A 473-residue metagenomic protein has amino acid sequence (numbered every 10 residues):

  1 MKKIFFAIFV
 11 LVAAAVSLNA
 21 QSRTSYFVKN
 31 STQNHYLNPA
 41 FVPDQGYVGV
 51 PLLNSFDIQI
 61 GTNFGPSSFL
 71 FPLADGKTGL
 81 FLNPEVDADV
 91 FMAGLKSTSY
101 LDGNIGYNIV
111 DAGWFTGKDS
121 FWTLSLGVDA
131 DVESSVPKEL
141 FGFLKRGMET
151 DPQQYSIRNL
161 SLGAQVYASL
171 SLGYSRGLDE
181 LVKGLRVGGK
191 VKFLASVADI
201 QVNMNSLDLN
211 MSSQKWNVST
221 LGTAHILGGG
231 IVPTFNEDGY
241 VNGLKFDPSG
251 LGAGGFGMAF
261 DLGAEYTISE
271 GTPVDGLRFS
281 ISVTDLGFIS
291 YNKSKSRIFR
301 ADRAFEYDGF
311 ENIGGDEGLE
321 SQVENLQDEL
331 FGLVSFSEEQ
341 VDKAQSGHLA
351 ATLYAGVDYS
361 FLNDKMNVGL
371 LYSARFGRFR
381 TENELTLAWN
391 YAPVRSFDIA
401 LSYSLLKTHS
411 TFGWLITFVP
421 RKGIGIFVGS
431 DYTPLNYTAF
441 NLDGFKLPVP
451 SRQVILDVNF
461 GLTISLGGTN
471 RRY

Functional and structural regions predicted by a protein language model:
M1-T24, V357, Y473: Bacterial Sec-dependent N-terminal signal peptides
Q21-Y473: Subset of outer-membrane beta-barrel
